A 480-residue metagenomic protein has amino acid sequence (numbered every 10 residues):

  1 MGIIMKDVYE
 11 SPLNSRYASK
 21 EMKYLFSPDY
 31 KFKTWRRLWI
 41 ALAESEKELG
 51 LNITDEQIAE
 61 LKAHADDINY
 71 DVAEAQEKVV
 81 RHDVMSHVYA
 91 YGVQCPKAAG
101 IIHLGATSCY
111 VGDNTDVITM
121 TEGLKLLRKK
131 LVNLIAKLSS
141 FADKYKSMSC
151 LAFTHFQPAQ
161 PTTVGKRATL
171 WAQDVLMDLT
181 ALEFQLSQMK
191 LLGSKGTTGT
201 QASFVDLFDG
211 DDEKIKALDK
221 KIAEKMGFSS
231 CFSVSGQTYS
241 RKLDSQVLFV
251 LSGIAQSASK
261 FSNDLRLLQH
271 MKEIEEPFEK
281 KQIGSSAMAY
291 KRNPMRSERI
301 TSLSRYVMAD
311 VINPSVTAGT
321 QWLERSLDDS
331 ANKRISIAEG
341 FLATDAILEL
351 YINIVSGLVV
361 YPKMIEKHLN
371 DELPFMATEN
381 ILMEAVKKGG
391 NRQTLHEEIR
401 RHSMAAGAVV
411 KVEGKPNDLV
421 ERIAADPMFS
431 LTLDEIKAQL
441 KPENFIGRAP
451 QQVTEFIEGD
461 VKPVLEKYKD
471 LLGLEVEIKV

Functional and structural regions predicted by a protein language model:
G2-A202, D209-A223, G284-S285, M295-R299 (+6 more regions): A helix-coil-helix interface module used to build multimeric assemblies and to scaffold catalytic/cofactor sites
K23-S27, V72-E74, Q282-S302, E324-E339 (+4 more regions): Short beta-alpha connecting loops at secondary-structure transitions that line or flank enzyme active sites
A43-S45, M120-L131, L251-K260, L265 (+1 more regions): Alpha-helical support elements that line or immediately flank enzyme active sites and cofactor-binding pockets
D143-G165, E275-K291, E324-A331, S356-M376: Glycine-rich cofactor-pocket loops
D178, S229, G236-S330, R334: Glycine-rich anion/phosphate-binding loop at the beta-strand->alpha-helix junction
D212-Q237, R241: Active-site-adjacent "gating/activation" loops or surface patches in catalytic cores
E275, E398-A405: Active/binding-pocket-proximal capping segment
Y306-R392, E398-R401: Long, amphipathic alpha-helical stalk/connector segments used for oligomerization, subunit docking, or mechanical
